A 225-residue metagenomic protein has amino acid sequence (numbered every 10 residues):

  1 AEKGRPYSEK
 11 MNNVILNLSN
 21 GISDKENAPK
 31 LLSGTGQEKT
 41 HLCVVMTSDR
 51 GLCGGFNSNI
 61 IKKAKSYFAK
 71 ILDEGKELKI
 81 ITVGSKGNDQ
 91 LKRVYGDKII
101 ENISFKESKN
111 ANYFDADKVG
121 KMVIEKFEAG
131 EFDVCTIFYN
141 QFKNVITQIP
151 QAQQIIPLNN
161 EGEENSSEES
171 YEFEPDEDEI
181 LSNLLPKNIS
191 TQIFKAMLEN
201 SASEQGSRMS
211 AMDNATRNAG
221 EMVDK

Functional and structural regions predicted by a protein language model:
A1-K225: C-terminal beta-strand-loop-alpha-helix "lid" module of Rossmann-like NAD(P)-dependent dehydrogenases
